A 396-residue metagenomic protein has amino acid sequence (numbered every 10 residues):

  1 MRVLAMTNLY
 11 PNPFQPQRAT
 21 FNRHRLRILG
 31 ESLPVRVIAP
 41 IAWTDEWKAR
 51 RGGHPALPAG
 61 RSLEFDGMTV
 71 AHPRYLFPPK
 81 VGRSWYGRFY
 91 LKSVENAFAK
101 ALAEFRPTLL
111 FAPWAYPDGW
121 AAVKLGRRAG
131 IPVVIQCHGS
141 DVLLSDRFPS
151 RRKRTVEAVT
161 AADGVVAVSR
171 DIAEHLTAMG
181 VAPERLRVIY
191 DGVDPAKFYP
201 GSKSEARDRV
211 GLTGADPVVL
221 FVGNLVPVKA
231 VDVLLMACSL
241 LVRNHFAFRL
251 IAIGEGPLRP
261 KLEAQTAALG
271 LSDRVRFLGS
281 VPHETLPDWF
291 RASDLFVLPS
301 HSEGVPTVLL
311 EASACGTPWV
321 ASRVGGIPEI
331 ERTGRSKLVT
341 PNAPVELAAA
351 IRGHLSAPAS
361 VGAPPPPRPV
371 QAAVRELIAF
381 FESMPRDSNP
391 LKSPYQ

Functional and structural regions predicted by a protein language model:
M1-D66: N-terminal subdomain of nucleotide-sugar transferases
L4, T213-K229, L235-C238: Conserved donor-binding/catalytic core segment of Leloir-type glycosyltransferases
G53-G60, Y199-L212: A short helix/loop element that forms part of the nucleotide-sugar donor recognition site in Leloir-type
D171, G192: Carbohydrate-associated surface elements
S280-V281, D288-S293: Short alpha-helical donor nucleotide-sugar binding micro-motif in glycosyltransferases
H301: Aromatic "clamp/platform" in nucleotide-sugar-dependent glycosyltransferases that forms part of the donor/acceptor
P318-A321: Short hydrophobic beta-strand element within catalytic cores of glycosyltransferases and related nucleotide-activated
T333-P344, G353-A357: Conserved acidic donor-binding segment of nucleotide-sugar-dependent glycosyltransferases
